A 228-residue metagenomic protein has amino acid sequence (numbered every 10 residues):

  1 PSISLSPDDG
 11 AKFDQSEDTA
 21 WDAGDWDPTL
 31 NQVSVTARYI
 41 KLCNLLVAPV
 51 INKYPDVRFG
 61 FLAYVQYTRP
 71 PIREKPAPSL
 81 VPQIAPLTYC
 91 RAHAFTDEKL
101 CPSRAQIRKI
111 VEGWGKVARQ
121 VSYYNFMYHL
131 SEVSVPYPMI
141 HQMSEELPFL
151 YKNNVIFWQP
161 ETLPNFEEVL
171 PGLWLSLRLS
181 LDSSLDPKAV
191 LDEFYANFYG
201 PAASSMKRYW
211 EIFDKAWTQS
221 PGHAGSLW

Functional and structural regions predicted by a protein language model:
P1-K188, D192: Catalytic-core regions of glycoside hydrolase
N154, L179-W228: Catalytic domains of carbohydrate-active enzymes that cleave complex glycans
